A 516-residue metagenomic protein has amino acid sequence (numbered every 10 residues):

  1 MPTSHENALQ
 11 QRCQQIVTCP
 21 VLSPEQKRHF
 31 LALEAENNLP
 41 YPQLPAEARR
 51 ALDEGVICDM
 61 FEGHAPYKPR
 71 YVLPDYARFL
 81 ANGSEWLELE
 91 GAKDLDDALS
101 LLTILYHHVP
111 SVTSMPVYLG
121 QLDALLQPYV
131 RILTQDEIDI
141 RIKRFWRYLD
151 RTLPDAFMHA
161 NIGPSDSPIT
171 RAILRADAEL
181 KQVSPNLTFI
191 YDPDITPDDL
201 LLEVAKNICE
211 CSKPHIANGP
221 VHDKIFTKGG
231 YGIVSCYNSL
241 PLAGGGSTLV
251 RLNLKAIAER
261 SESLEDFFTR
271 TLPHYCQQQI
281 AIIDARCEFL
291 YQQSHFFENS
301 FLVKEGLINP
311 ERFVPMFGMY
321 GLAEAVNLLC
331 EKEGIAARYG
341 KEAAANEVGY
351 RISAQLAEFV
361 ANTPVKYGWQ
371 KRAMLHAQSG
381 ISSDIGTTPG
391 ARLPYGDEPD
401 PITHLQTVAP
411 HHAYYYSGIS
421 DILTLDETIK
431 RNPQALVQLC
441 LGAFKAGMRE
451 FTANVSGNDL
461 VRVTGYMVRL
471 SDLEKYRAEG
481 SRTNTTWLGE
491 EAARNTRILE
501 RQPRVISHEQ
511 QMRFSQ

Functional and structural regions predicted by a protein language model:
P2-E311, K332, R338-E342, E358-S515: Conserved catalytic cores of very large enzyme subunits
V117, N309-A325: Conserved phosphate/anionic-ligand binding catalytic regions in large, soluble enzymes, centered on
L272-C276, G318-G321, V326, C330: A conserved active-site cap/scaffold subdomain adjacent to cofactor or substrate pockets
R338, E342-E347, S353: Active-site loop/helix belt of alpha/beta enzymes
